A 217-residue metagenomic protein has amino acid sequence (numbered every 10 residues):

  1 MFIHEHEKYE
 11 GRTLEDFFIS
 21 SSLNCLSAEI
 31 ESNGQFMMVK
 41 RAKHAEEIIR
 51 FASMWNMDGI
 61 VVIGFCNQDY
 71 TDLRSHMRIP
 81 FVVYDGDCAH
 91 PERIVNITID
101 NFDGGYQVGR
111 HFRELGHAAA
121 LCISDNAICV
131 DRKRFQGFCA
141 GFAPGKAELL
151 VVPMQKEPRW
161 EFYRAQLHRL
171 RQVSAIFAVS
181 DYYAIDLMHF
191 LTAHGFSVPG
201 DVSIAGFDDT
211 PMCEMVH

Functional and structural regions predicted by a protein language model:
F2-E7, F17-V39, E46-R50, D58-G59 (+2 more regions): Bacterial carbohydrate/catabolite-sensing allosteric modules
N56-G64: Short, well-ordered secondary-structure micro-motifs within conserved domains or adaptor modules
